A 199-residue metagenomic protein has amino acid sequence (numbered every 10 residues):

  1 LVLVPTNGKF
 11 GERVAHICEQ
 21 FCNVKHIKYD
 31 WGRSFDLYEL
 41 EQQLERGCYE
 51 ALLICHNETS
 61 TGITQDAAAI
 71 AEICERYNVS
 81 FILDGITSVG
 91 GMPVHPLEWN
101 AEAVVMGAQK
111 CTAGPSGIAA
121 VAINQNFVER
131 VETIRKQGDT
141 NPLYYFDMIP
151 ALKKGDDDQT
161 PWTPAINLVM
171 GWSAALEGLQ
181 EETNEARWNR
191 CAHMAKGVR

Functional and structural regions predicted by a protein language model:
L1-C48: PLP-dependent aminotransferase-like
P5, L53-H56, M106-G107, A122: Short beta-strand segments
F10-E12, R33, S88-G90, K110-G114 (+1 more regions): Short gly/pro/ser/thr-enriched loop/turn and capping motifs at secondary-structure boundaries
F35-G90, A103: Active-site phosphate-binding strand-loop segment of PLP-dependent enzymes
V89-W99: Glycine-rich, charge-decorated loop segments at or immediately adjacent to ligand/cofactor-binding or catalytic sites
L97-Q109: Conserved active-site segment immediately N-terminal to the catalytic lysine that forms the internal aldimine
T112-G197: Active-site C-terminal subdomain of aminotransferase-like
